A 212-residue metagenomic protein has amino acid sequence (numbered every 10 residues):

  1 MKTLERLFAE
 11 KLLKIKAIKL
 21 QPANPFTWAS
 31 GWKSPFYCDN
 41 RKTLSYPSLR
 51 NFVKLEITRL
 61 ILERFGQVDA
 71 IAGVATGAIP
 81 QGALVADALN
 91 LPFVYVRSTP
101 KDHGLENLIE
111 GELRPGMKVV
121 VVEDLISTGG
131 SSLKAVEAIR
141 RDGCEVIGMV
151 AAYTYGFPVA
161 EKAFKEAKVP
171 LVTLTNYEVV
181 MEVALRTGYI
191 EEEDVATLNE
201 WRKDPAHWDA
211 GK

Functional and structural regions predicted by a protein language model:
M1-G66: Active-site-facing substrate-recognition patch
K2-K14, E137-K212: PRPP-dependent phosphoribosyltransferase catalytic core
R59, E63, A83, D87 (+2 more regions): Short, well-ordered alpha-helices that flank and scaffold nucleotide-derived cofactor binding pockets
R64, G111-P115, A138, A163: Solvent-exposed alpha-helices and their adjacent loops that cap or buttress functional pockets in soluble metabolic
G66-A75, V150: Short glycine-rich phosphate-binding loop at a beta-alpha junction
D69, M117, I147: Conserved acidic residues
G82-V120, T128-K134, T187: Short, glycine/charge-rich flexible loops or terminal/linker lids adjacent to PRPP-binding catalytic cores
